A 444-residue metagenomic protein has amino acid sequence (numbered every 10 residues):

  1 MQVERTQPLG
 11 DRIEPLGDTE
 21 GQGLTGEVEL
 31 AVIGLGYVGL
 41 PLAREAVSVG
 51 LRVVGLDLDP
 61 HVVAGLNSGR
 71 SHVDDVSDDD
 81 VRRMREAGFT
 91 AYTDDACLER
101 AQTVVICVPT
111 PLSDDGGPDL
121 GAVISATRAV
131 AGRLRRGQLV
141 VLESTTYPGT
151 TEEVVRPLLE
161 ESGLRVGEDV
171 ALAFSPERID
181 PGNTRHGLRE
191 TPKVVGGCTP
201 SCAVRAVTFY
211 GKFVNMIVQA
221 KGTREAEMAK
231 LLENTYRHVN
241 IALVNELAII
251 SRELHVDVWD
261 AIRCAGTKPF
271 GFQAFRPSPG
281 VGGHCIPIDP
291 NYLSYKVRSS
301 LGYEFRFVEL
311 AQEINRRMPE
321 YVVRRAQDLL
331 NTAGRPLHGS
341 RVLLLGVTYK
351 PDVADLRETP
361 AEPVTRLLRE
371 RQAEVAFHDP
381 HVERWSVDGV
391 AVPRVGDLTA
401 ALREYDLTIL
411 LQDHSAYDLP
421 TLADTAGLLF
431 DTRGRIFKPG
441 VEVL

Functional and structural regions predicted by a protein language model:
Q2-L444: Structural/interface elements that position substrates and couple domains in central-metabolism enzymes
